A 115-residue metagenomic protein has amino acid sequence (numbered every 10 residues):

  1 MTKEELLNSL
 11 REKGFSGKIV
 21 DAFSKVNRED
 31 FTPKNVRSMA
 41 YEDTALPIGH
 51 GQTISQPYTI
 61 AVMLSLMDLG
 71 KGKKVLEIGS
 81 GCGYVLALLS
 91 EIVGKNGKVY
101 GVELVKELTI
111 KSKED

Functional and structural regions predicted by a protein language model:
M1-N35: N-terminal auxiliary segments of SAM/dcSAM-dependent transferases
K3-E4, D43, I54-K71: Conserved alpha-helix/loop element of class I SAM-dependent methyltransferases that forms part of the SAM/SAH-binding
R37-T44: A short glycine/small-residue-enriched secondary-structure motif
P47-T53: Class I SAM-dependent methyltransferase Rossmann-like catalytic core, especially the SAM/SAH-binding loop
D68-D115: Conserved nucleotide-cofactor-binding alpha/beta core module
